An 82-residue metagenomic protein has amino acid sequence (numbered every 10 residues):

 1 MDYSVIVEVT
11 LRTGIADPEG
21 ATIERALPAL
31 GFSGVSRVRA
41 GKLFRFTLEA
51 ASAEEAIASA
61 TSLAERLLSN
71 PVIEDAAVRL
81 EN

Functional and structural regions predicted by a protein language model:
M1-N82: Long, contiguous binding/interaction regions
